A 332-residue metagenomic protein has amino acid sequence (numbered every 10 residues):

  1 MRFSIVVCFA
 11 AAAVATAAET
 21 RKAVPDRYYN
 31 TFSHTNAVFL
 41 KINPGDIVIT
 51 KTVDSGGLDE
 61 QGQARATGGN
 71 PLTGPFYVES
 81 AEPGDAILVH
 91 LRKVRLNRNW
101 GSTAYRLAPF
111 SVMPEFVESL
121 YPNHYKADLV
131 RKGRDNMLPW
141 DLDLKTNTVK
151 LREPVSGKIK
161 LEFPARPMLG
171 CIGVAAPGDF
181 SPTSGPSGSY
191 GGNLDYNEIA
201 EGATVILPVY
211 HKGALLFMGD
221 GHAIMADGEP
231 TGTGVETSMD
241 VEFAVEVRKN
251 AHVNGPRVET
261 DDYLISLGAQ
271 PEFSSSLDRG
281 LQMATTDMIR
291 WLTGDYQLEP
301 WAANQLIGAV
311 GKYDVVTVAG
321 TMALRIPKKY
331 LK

Functional and structural regions predicted by a protein language model:
V7-A17: Hydrophobic h-region of N-terminal signal peptides that target proteins for export in Gram-negative bacteria
E19-A64: N-terminal, Lys/Arg-enriched amphipathic/low-complexity engagement segments that precede the first folded domain
V24-S33, R65-L72, P182-Y190: Short, structured beta-strand/loop micro-motifs enriched in basic residues and often containing a Trp
T50, A86-V89, L207: A generic structural signal for residues embedded in beta-strands
S55-T67, V94-A104, G213-A223, V316-V318: Short, Lys/Arg- and Gly-enriched loop/turn segments at beta-strand edges
L96-I199: Intrinsically disordered, low-complexity linker/loop segments enriched in Gly/Pro and charged/polar residues
A165-D278, I289: Conserved mixed alpha/beta catalytic, RNA-binding, or beta-rich assembly cores of soluble enzyme, regulatory
